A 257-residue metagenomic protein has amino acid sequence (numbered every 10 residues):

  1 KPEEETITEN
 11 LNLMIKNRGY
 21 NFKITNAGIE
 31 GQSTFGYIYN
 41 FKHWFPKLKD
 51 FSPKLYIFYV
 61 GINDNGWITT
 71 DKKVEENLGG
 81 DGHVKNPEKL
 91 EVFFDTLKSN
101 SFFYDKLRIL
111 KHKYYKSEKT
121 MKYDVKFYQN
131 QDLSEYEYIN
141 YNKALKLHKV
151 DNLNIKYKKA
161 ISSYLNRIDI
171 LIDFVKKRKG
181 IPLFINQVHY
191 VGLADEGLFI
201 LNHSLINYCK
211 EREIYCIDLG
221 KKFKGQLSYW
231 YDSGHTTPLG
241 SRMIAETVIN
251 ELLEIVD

Functional and structural regions predicted by a protein language model:
K1-L55: Membrane-embedded segments
K1-T6, G31, F35, I155-N166 (+2 more regions): Soluble non-cytosolic domains of exported or imported proteins
I7, Y20, I29, I200-S204 (+4 more regions): Catalytic cores of nucleotide-enabled group-transfer and carboxylate-activating enzymes in metabolic and assembly-line
T8, N12, I38-K42, L165-I168 (+4 more regions): Extracytoplasmic/secreted envelope proteins and their assembly/folding machinery, especially bacterial periplasmic
N12, K16, K42, P46-D50 (+4 more regions): Sec-exported extracytoplasmic/periplasmic mature domains
K23-A27, L55-V60, P182-N186, Y215-D218: Structural recognition of the beta-strand scaffold that forms the well-ordered cores of secreted hydrolase catalytic
I62-I206, L219, K224-L227: Serine-dependent acyl-ester chemistry module
Y164, Y215, W230-D257: Histidine-centered active-site loop/cap adjacent to the catalytic His in serine esterases/O-acetyl transfer systems
